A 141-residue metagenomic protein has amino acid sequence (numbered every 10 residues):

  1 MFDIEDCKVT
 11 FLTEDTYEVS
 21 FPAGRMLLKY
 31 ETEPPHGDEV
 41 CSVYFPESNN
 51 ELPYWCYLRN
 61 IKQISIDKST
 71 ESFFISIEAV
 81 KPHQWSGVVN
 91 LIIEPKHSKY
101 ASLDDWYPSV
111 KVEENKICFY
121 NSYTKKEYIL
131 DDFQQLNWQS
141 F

Functional and structural regions predicted by a protein language model:
M1-V9, P35-L58, H83-D105, K125-F141: Surface-exposed loop/turn elements that mediate protein-protein interactions on large endomembrane-trafficking
I4-P22, C56-T70, S102-S122: Repeated scaffold domains used in trafficking and secretory/extracellular systems, primarily beta-propellers
Y17-P35, E71-K81, K116-S122, E127: Short beta-strand elements that form the blades of beta-propeller/WD-repeat-like and other beta-sheet-rich scaffold
P22-L28, V43-F45, Y54-N60, D67-V80 (+2 more regions): Extended low-polarity, hydrophobic cluster-rich segments
